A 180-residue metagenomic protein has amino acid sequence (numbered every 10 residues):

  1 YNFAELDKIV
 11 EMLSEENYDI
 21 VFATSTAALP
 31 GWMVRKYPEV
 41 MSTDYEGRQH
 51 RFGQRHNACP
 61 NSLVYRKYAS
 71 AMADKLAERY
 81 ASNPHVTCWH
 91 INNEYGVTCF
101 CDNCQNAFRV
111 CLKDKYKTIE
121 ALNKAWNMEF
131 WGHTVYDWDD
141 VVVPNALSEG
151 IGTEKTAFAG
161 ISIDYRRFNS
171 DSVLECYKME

Functional and structural regions predicted by a protein language model:
Y1-H50, A73-A77, E180: Aromatic-lined substrate-binding rim segments of carbohydrate-active enzymes
H50-E180: Polysaccharide-binding and catalytic clefts of secreted carbohydrate-active enzymes
